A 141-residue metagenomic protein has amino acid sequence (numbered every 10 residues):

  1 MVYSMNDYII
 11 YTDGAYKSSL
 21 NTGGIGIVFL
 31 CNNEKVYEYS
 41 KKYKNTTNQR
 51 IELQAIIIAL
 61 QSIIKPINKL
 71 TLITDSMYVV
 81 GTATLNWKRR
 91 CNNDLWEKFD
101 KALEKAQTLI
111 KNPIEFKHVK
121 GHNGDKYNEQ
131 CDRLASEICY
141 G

Functional and structural regions predicted by a protein language model:
V2-I51, Q61-I63, R133, E137-G141: RNase H-like nuclease fold core
A15-T22, I57-L134, I138-C139: RNase H catalytic domain
E52, I56: Short, conserved alpha-helix that lines the donor NDP-sugar binding/gating region of sugar-transfer enzymes
